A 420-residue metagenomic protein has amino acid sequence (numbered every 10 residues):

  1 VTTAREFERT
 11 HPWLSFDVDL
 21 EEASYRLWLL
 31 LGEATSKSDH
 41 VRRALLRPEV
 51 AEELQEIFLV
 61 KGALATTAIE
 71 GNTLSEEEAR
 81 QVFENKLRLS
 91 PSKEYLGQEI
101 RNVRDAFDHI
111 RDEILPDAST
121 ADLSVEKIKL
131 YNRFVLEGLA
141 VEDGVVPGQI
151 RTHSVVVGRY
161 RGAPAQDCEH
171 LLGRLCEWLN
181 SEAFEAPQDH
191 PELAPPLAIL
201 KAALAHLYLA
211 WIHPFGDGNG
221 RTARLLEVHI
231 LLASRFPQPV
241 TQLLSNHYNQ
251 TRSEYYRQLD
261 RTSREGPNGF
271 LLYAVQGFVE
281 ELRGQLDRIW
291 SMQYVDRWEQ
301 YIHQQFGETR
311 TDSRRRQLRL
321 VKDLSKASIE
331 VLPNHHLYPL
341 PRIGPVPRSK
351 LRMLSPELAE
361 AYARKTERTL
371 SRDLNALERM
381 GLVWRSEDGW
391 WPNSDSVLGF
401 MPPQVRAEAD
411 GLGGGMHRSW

Functional and structural regions predicted by a protein language model:
V1-W420: FIC/Doc superfamily catalytic core
